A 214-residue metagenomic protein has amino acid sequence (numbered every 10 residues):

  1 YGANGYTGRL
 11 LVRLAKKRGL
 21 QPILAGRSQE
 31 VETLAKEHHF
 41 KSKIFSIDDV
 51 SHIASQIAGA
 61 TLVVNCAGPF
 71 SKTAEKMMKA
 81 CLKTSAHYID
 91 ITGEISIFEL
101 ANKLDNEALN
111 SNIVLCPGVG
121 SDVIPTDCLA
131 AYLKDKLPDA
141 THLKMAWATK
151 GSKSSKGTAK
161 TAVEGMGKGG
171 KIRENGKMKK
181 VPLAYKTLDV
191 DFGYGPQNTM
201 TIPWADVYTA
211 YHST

Functional and structural regions predicted by a protein language model:
Y1, Y6, D135-T214: Active-site-lining helix/loop region of Rossmann-like oxidoreductase modules
Y1-R18: N-terminal Rossmann NAD(P)H-binding glycine-rich loop of SDR-like oxidoreductase domains
Q21-I23: Short beta-strand element of Class I
A25, C66, I91: The conserved SAM/SAH-binding core of class I Rossmann-like methyltransferase domains, concentrating on the hydrophobic
A25-Q29, S46-I47: N-terminal Rossmann-fold cofactor-binding loop
I44-T73: Conserved Rossmann-fold cofactor-binding substructure of NAD(P)-dependent oxidoreductases
P69, M78-F98: ADP-ribose/adenylate-binding Rossmann-like module
I91-V114: Rossmann-fold NAD(P)-binding glycine/threonine-rich loop
